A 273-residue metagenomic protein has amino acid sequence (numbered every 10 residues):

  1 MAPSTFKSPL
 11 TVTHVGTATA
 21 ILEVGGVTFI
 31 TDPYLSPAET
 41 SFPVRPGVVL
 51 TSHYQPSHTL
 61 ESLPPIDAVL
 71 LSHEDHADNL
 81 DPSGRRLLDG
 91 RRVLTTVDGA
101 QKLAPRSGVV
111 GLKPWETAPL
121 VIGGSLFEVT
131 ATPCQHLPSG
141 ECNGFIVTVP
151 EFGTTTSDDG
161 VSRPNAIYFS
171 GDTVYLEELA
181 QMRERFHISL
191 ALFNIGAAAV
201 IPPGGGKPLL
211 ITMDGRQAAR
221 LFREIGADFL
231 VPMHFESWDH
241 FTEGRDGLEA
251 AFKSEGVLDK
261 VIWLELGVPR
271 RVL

Functional and structural regions predicted by a protein language model:
M1-A18: Bacterial Sec-exported substrate-binding components of ABC uptake systems
A2-K7, R92-P164, A251-L273: Metallo-beta-lactamase
A2-P3, V27-L71, L80-R86, L137-S139 (+1 more regions): Pre-active-site segment of Zn-dependent metallo-hydrolases
A18, P37-A38, E74-L80, A100-L103 (+6 more regions): Active-site environment of divalent metal-dependent phosphoester hydrolases
L22, D32, H73, D81 (+5 more regions): Divalent metal-coordination and catalytic microenvironments
V27-F29, D67-A68, R92, F127 (+3 more regions): Structural motif
Y34-R45, V49, F127-Y168, T173 (+4 more regions): Active-site-proximal loop/helix segment associated with metal-binding centers of metalloenzymes
L94, D98, V174-L266: Cap/insert and terminal regions of metallo-dependent hydrolase folds
